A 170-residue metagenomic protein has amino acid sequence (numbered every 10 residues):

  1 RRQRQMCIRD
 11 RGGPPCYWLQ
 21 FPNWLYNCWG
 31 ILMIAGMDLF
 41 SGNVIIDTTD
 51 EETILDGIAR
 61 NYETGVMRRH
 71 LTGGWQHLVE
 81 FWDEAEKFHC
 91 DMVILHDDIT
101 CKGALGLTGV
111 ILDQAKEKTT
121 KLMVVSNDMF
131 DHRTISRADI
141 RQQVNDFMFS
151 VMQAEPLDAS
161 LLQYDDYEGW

Functional and structural regions predicted by a protein language model:
Q3-C7: Short, small-residue-biased leader/transition segments that mark boundaries at the very start of proteins
R11-P15, D97-D98: Structural motif
G13-W82: Redox- and metal-dependent alpha/beta enzyme cores, enriched for Fe-S-associated oxidoreductases and cofactor-handling
L19-N23, I45-I46, A104-T108, T134-S136: A short acidic (Asp/Glu
L39, D98, D128: Residue-level "edge-of-site" marker
H70, L112-K116, T120-E168: C-terminal regions of proteins
W75-T119, M123: C-terminal hydrophobic structural anchor segments that stabilize assembly/packing rather than catalytic chemistry
T100, Y167-W170: Extended, histidine- and acidic-residue-enriched regions that form the cofactor-binding/catalytic faces
